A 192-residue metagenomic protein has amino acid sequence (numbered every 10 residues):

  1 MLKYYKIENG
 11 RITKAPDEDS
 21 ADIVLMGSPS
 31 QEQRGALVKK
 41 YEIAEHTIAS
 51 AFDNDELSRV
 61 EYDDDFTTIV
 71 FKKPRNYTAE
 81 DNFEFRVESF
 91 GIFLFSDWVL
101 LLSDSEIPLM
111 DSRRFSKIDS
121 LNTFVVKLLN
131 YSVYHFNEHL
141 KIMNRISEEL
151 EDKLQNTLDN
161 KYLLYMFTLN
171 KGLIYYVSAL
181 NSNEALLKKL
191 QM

Functional and structural regions predicted by a protein language model:
M1-M192: Peripheral, non-transmembrane regulatory/ligand-interaction domains of membrane transport proteins
